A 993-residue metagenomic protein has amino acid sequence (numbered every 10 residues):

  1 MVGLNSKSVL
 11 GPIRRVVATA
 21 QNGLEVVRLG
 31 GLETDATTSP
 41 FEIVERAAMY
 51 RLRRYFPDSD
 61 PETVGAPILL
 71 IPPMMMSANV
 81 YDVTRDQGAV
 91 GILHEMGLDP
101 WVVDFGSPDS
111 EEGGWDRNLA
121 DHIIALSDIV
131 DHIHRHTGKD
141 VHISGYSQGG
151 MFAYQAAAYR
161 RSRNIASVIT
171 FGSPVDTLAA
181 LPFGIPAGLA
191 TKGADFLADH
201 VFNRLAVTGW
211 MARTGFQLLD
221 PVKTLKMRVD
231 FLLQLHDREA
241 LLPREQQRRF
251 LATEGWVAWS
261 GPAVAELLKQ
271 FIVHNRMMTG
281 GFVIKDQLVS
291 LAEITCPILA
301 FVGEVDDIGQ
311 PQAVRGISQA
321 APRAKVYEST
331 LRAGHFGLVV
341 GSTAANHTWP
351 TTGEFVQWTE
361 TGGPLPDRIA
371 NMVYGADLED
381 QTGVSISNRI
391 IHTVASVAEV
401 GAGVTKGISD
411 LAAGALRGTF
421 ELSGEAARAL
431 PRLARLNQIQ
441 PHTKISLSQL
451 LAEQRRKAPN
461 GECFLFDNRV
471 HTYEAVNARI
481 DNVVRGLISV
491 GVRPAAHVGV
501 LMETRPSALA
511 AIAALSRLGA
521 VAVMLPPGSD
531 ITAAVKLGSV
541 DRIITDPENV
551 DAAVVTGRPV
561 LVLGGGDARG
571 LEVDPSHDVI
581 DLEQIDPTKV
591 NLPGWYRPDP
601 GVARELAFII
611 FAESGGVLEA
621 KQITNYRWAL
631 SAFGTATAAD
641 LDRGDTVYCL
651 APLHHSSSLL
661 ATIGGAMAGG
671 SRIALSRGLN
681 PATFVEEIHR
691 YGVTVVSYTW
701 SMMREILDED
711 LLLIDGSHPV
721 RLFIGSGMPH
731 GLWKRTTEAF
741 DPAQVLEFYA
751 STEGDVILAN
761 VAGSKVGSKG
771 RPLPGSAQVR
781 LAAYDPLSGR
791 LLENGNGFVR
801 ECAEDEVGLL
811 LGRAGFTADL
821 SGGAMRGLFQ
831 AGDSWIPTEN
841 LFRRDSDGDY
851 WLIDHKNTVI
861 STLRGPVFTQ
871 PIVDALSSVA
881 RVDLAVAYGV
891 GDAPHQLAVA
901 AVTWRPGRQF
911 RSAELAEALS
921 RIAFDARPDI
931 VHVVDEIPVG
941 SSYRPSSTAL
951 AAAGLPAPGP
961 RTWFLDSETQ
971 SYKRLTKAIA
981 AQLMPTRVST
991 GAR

Functional and structural regions predicted by a protein language model:
M1-P12, K139, F152-P262: Alpha/beta-hydrolase-fold enzymes
D380-H471, A475-V490, R597-V602, T976-R993: N-lobe entry segment of adenylate-forming
R469, V484-S529, P652, P866: Conserved AMP-binding/adenylate-forming
D567, V573-E619, T624, A638-T646: Conserved pre-ATP/AMP-binding loop-to-beta segment of ANL
V579-E583, A668, V693-Y698, L707-Y784: Gly/Ser/Thr-rich phosphate-binding loop
A629-T646, H654-T694: Conserved AMP-binding/adenylation subdomain of ANL enzymes
V696, G808-G812, F816-R927, D935-P945 (+1 more regions): AMP-binding/adenylate-forming catalytic core of the ANL superfamily
I922-P945, R961-G991: AMP-binding/adenylate-forming catalytic domain of the ANL superfamily
